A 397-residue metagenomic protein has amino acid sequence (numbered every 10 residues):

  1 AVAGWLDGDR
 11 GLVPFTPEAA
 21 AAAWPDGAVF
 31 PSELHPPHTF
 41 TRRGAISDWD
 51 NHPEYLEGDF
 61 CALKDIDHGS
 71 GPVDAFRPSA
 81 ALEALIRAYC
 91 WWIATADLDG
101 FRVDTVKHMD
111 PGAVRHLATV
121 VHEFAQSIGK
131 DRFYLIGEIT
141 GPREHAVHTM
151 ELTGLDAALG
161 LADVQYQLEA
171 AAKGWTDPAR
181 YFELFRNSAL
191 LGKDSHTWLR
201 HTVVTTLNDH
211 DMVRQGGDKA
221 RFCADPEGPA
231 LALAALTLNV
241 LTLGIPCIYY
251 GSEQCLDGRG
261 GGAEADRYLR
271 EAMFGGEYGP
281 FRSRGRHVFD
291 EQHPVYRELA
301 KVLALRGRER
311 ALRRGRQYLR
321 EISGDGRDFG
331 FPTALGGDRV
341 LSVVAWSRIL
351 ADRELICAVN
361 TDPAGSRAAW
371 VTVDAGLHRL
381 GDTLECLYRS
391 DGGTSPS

Functional and structural regions predicted by a protein language model:
A1, H35-H38, H210: Histidine-centered active-site/metal-ligand motif
V2-A22, R87-W198, V203, G228-P229 (+5 more regions): Active-site-proximal helices and loops of the catalytic beta/alpha 8
H35-I86, T95: Chitinase-like catalytic core of GlcNAc-active glycosidases
A62, T197-P226: Active-site clefts of carbohydrate-active enzymes
M212-R214, L233, L241-T242, E264 (+2 more regions): Substrate-binding and catalytic surfaces of secreted/luminal carbohydrate-active proteins
N239-I248, S252-Q254: Conserved short secondary-structure transition element at the edge of the structured enzyme core that lines
A358: Short hydrophobic beta-strand that contains or immediately precedes a catalytic carboxylate
P396-S397: C-terminal beta-strand-rich structural cap/linker in extracellular carbohydrate-active enzymes
